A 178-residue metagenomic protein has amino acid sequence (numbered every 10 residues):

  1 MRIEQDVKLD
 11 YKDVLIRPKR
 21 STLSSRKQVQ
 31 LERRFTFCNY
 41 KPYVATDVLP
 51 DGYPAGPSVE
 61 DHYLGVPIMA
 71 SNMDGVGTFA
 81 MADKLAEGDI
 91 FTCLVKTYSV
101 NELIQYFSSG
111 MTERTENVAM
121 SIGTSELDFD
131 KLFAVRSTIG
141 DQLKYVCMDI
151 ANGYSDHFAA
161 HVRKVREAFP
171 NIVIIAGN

Functional and structural regions predicted by a protein language model:
M1-N178: Active-site entrance/lid segments in N-terminal catalytic domains of soluble metabolic enzymes
